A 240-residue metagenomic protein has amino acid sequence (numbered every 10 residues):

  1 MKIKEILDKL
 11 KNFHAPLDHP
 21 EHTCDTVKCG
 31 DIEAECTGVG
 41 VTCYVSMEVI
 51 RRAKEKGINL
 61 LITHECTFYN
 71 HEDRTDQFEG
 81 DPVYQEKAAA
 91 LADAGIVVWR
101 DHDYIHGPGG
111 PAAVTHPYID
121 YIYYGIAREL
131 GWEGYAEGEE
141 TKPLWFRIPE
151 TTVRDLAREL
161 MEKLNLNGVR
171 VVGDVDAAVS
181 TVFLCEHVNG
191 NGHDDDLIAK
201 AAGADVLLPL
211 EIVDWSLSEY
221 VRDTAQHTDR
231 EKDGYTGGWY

Functional and structural regions predicted by a protein language model:
M1-Y240: Active-site catalytic microenvironments in core metabolic enzymes, especially phosphate/sugar-handling
